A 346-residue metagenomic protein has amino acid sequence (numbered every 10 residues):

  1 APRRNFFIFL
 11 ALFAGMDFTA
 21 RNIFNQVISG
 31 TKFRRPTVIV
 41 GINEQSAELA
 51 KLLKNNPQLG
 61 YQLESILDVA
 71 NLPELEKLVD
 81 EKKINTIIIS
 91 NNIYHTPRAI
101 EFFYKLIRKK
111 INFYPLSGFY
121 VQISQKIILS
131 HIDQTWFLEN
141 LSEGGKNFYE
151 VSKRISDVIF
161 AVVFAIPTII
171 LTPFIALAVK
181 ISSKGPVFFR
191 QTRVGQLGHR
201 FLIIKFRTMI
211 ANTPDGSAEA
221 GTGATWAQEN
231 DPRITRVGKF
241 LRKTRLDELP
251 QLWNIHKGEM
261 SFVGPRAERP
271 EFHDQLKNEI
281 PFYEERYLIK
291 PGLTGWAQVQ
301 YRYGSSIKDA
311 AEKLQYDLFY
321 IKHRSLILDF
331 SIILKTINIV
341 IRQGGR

Functional and structural regions predicted by a protein language model:
A1, M16-I169: N-terminal hydrophobic signal-anchor/signal peptide
F6-T19: Alpha-helical membrane-embedded segments
G41, I87, F113, I170 (+4 more regions): Residue-level signature of catalytic and energy-coupling elements of molecular machines, predominantly ATP/GTP-dependent
I42-L75, F201-P232, R236: Acidic, Ser/Thr-rich low-complexity segments on the non-lumenal side of membrane proteins
S117-V121, K126-L129, F188-R233, T294-K313: Short, glycine-rich, amphipathic interfacial segments at transmembrane boundaries or analogous
Y149-P214, N254, L326, S331-R346: A hydrophobic, helix-centered structural microdomain
A227-K290, I332-T336, V340: A short, structured surface patch at a secondary-structure boundary
D317-I321: Acyl-group handling in specialized metabolite and lipid biosynthesis
